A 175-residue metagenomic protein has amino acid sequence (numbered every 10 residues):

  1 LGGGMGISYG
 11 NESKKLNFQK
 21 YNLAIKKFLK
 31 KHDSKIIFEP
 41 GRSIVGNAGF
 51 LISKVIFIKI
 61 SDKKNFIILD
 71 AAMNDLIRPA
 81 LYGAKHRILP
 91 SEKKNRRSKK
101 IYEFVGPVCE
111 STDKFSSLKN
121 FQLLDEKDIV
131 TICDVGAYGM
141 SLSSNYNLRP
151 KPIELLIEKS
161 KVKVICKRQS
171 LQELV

Functional and structural regions predicted by a protein language model:
L1-Y9, P40-R42: Glycine-rich beta-strand-to-loop/alpha-helix junction loops that act as flexible
G10-L16: Short, solvent-exposed loop/turn segments at secondary-structure boundaries
F18-L29: Glycine-rich and small/hydrophobic secondary-structure elements
A24, D33-V175: Charged (often Lys/Glu-rich) extended helix/loop segments that serve as interaction or gating elements
